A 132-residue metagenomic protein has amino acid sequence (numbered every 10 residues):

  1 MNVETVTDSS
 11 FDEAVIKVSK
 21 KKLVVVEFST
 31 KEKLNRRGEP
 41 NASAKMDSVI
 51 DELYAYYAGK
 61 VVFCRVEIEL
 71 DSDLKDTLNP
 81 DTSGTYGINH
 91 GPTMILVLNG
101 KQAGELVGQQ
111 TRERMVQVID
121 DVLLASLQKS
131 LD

Functional and structural regions predicted by a protein language model:
E4-V24: A short beta-strand-turn-helix
S10-A14, K45-S126: Thioredoxin-like thiol-disulfide oxidoreductase module
V18-R36: Short active-site neighborhood of thiol/selenol oxidoreductases, capturing the structured segment around
L23-V24, N41, P92: Alpha/beta-hydrolase fold active-site loops
N35-A44: Conserved phosphotransfer microenvironments
S126-D132: Short acidic DE-rich linear segments
